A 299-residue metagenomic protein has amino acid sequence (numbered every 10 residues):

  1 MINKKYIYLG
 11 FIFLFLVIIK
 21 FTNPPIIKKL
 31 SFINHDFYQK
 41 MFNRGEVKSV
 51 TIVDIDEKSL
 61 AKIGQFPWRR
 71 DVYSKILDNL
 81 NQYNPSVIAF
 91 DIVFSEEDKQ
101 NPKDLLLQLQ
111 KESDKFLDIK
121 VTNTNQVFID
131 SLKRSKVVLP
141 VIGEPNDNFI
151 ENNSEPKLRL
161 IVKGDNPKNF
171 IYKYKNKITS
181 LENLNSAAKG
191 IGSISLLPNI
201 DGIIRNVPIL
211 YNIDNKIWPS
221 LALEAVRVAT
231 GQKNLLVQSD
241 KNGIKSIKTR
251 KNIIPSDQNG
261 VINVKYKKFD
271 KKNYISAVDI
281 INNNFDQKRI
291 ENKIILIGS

Functional and structural regions predicted by a protein language model:
I2-N252, I290-S299: Non-transmembrane functional regions of envelope-associated proteins
P208, A225-V226, Q258, N263 (+1 more regions): Acidic, S/T/G-rich, low-cysteine, solvent-exposed domains in lumenal/extracellular/periplasmic regions of secretory
